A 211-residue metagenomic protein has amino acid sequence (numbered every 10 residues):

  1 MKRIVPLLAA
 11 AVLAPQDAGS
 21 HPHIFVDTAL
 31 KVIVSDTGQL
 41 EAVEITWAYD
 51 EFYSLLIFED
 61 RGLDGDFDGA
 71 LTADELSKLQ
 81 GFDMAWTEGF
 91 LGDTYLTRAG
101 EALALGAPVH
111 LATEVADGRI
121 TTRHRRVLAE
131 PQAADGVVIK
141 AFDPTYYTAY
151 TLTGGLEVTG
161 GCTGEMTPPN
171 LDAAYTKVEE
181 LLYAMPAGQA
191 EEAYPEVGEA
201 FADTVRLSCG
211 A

Functional and structural regions predicted by a protein language model:
M1-A10: Sec-dependent signal peptide recognition, specifically the positively charged N-region followed immediately by
A14-D17: N-terminal signal peptide c-region/cleavage motif recognized by signal peptidases
P22-Y49, Y53: Early extracytoplasmic/domain-onset interaction patches
F52-Q132: Structured domain cores in non-transmembrane regions
T97-A211: Mature, soluble, non-transmembrane domains
